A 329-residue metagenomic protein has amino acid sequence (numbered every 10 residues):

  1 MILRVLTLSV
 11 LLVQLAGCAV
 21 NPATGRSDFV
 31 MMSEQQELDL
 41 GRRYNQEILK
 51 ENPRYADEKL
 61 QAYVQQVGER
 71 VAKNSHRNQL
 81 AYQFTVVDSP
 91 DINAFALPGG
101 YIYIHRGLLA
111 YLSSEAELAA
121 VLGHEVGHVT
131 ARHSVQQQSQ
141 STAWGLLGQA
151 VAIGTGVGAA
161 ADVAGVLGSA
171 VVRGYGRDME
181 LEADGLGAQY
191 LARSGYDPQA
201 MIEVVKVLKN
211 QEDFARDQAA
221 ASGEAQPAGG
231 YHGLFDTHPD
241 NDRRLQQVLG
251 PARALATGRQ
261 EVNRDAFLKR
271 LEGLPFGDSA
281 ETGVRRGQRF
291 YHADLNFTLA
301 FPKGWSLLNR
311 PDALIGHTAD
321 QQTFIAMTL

Functional and structural regions predicted by a protein language model:
M1-V5: Positively charged n-region of N-terminal signal peptides that target proteins for export
L6, V10, Q14, C18-L329: A Zn2+-metalloprotease active-site environment signal
